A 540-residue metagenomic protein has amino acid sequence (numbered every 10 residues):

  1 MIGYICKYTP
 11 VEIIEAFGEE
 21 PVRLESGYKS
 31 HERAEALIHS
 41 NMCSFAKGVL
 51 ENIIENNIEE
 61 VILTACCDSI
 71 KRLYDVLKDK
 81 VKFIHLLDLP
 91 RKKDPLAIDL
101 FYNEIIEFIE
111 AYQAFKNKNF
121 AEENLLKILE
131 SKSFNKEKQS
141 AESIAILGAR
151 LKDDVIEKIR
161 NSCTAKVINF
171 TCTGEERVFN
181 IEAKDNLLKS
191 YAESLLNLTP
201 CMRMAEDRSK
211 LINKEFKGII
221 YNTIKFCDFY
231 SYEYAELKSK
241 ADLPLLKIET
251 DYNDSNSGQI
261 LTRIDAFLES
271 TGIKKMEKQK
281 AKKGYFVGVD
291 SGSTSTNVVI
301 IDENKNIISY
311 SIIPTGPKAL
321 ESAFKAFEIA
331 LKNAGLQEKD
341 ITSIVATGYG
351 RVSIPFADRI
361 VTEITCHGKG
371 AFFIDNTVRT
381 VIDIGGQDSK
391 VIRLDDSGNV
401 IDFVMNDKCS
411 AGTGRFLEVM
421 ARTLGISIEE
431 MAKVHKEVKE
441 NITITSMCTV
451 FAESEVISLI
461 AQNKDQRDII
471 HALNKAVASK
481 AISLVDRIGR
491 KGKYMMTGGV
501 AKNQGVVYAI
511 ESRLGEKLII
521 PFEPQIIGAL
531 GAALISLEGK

Functional and structural regions predicted by a protein language model:
M1-F286, N304-N306, G316, A323 (+1 more regions): An N-terminal assembly and electron-transfer interface module characteristic of large anaerobic redox and radical
F101, T315-A319, D396-S397, I401-K436 (+2 more regions): Glycine-rich phosphate-binding loop plus the immediately following alpha-helix
D242-D251, E363-I364, E511-L530: Conserved phosphate-binding/catalytic loops in two-lobed NTP-binding clefts
T262, L417, P521-K540: Glycine-rich phosphate-binding/hydrolytic loop that grips phosphoryl groups
K280-N304, V378-D395: Gly/Thr-rich phosphate-binding beta-strand-loop-beta motif of the actin/hexokinase/Hsp70
V289-E321, I329, V400-C409: Short glycine-rich, Thr/Ser-proximal phosphate-binding strand/loop in the N-terminal lobe of ATP-dependent enzymes
Y349, D486, R490-R513, Q525: Glycine-rich phosphate-binding loops at beta-strand->alpha-helix junctions
A452-V485, Q525: Adenine-nucleotide phosphate-binding core of ATP-dependent small-molecule kinases
